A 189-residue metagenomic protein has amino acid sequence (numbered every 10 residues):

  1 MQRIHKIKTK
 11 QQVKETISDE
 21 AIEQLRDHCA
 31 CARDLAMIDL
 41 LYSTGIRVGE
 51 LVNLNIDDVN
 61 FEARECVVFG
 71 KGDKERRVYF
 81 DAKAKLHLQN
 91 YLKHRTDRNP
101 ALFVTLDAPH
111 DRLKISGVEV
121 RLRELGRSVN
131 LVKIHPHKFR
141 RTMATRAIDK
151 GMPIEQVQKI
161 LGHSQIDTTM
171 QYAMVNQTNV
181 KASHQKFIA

Functional and structural regions predicted by a protein language model:
M1-A189: Conserved catalytic core of the tyrosine transesterase superfamily
